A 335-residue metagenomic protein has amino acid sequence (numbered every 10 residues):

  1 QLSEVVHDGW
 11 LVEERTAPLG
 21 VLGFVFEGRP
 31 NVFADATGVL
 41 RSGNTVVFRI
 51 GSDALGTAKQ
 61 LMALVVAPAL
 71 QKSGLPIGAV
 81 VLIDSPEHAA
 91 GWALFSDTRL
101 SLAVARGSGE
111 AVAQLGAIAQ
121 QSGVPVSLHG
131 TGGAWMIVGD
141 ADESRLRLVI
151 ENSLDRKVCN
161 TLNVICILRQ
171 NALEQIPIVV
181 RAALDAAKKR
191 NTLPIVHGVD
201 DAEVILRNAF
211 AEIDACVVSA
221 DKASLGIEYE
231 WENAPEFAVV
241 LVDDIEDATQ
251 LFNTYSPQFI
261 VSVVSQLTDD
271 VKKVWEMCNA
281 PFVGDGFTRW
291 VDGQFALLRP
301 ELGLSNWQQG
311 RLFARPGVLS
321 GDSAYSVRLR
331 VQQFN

Functional and structural regions predicted by a protein language model:
Q1-A141: Rossmann-like NAD(P) dinucleotide-binding subdomain of oxidoreductase/dehydrogenase enzymes
G20, S101, N163, Q258-V261 (+1 more regions): Conserved acidic residues
E27-G28, A34-T45, L64-K72, E110-A234: ALDH superfamily catalytic-core signature
L82-S85, V138, S219-A220, V239-D244: Short acidic-hydrophobic, aromatic-tinged amphipathic segments that line or gate anion-handling sites
A89-W92, D244-D247, D270: Short acidic active-site motifs
R106, L168-Q170, G198-D201, V242-D243 (+1 more regions): Structural motif
L154, Q258, Q266-N335: C-terminal segments
C166-I167, N233-D243, Q258-V263: Short, well-ordered beta-strand elements within core beta-sheets of diverse protein domains
